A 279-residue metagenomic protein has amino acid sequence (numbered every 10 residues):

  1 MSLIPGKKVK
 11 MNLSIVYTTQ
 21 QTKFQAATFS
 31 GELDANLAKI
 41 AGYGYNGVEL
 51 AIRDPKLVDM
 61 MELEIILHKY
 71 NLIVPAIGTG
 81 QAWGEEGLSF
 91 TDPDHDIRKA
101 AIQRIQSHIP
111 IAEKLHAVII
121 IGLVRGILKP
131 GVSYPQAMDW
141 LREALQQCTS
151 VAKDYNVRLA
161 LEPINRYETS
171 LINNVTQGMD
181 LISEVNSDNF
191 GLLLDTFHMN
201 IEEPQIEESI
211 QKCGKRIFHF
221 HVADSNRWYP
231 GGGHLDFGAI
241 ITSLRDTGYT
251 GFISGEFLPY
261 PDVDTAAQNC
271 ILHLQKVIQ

Functional and structural regions predicted by a protein language model:
S2-E113, S187, I271-Q279: N-terminal pre-domain/capping segments
L3, L88-G191: Active-site acidic/histidine proton-transfer and metal-coordination neighborhood in alpha/beta enzyme cores
L13-Y17, V48-L50, V74-T79, I119-I121 (+4 more regions): Hydrophobic faces of well-ordered beta-strands that scaffold small-molecule active sites in alpha/beta enzyme cores
T19-Q21, I52-D54, G80-Q81, R125-I127 (+4 more regions): Active-site-proximal loop/turn and secondary-structure-junction residues that shape catalytic pockets, frequently
Q20-S30, S89-D96, L171-I172, T176-M179 (+3 more regions): Gly/Pro-rich active-site loop or hairpin
L37-A38, M60-E64, I105-I109, R142-T149 (+4 more regions): Generic structural signal for well-ordered alpha-helices, preferentially at hydrophobic/aromatic core positions
I40, V48, L67, A101 (+7 more regions): Conserved, mostly hydrophobic/aromatic
K69-N71, L115, D154-Y155, D188 (+2 more regions): Helix C-cap/helix->beta junction micro-motif
